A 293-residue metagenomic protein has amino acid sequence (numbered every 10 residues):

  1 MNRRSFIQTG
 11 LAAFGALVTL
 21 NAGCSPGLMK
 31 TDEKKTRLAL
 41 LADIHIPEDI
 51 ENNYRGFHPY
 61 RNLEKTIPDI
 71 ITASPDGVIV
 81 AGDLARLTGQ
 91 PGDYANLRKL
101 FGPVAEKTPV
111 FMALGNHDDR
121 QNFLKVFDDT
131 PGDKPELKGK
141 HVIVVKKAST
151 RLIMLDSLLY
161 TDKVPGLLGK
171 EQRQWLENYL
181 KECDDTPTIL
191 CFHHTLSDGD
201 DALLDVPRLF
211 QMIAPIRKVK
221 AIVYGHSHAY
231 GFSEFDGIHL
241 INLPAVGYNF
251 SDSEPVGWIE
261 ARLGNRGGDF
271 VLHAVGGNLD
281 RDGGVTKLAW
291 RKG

Functional and structural regions predicted by a protein language model:
M1-N2: N-terminal secretory signal peptides
S5-P26: N-terminal export signals
C24-Y94: N-terminal active-site segment of His-dependent metallophosphoesterases
K30, Q90-E177, K181-E182, P187 (+3 more regions): Extended active-site neighborhood of metal-dependent phosphoesterases/phosphodiesterases
D32, R262-G293: A short C-terminal boundary segment appended to hydrolase-like catalytic domains
L41-A42, V78-G82, V110-G115, I189-F192 (+2 more regions): Active-site neighborhood of phospho(di)ester-bond hydrolases with catalytic His/Asp-centered motifs
N52, L84-A85, L158-L167, T195-D198: Surface-exposed cleft-lining segments at the edges of enzyme active sites
C183-G199: Short acidic, glycine-rich surface-loop motifs adjacent to enzyme active sites
